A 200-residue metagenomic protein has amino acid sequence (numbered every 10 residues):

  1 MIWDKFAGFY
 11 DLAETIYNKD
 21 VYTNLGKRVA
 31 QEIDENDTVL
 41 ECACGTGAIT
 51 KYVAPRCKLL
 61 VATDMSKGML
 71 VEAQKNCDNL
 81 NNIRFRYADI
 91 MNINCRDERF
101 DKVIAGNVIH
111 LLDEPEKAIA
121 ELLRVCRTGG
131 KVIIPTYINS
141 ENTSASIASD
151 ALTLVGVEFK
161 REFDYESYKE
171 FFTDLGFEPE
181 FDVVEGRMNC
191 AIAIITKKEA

Functional and structural regions predicted by a protein language model:
M1-D34, A48, E72, N76 (+4 more regions): Conserved class I S-adenosyl-L-methionine
L40-N92: Class I SAM-dependent methyltransferase SAM/SAH-binding core
M91-V103: A short acidic, Gly/Pro-enriched loop at the edge of an enzyme's catalytic core that lines a small-molecule cofactor
K102-E114: A short SAM/SAH-binding and catalytic strip from SAM-dependent methyltransferases
E116-T128: A short glycine-rich, Lys/Arg-flanked "PGG" loop and its adjoining helix->strand segment in the class I
I134-T136: Acidic carboxylate diad motif detector
K160-L175: Short alpha-helix
L175-G176, F181-A200: Core SAM-dependent methyltransferase catalytic element
